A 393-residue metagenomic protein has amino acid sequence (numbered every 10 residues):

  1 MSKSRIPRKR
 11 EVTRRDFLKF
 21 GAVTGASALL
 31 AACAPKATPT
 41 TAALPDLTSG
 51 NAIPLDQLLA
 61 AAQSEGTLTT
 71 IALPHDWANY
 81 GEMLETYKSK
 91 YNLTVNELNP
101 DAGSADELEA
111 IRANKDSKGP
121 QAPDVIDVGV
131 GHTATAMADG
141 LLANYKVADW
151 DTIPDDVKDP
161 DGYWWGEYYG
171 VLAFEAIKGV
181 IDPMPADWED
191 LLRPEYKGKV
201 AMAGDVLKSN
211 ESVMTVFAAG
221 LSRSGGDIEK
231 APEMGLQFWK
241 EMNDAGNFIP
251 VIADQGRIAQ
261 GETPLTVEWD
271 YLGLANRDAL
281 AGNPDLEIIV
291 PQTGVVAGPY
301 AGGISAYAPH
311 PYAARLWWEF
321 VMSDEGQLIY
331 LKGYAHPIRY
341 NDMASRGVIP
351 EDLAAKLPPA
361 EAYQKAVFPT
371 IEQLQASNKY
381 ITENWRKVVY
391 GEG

Functional and structural regions predicted by a protein language model:
M1-D16, F20-A32: N-terminal secretory signal peptides
A34-T41: Bacterial lipoprotein signal-peptidase II cleavage site
A52-Q63, L73-T94: Short, polar/charged alpha-helical segment
T69-L84, N96-R112, G119-E262: Extracytoplasmic ligand-binding site segments that recognize negatively charged/polar headgroups
T133-T135, L265-P284: A ligand-binding cleft/hinge motif common to bilobed small-molecule-binding domains
Y169-L172, L236-E241, N247, A281-A306: Periplasmic-binding protein-like
G256, E361-G393: Conserved C-terminal helix/tail region of periplasmic/extracytoplasmic solute-binding proteins
V295-V296, Y300, I304-A366: Mature extracytoplasmic/periplasmic domains
